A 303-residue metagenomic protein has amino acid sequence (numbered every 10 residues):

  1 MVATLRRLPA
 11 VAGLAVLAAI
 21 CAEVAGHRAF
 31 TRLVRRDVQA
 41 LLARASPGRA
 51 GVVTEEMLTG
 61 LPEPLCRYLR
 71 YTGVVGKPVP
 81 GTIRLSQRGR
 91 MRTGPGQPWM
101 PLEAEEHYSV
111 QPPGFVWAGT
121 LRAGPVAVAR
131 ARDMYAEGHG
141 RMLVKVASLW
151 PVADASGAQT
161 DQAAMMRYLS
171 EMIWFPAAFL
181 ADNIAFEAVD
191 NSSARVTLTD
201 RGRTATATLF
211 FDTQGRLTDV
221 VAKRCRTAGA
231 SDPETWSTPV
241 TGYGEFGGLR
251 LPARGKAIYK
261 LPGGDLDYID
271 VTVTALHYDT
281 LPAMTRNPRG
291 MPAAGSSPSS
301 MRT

Functional and structural regions predicted by a protein language model:
M1-A40, Q159, R216, P288-T303: Short amphipathic, positively biased membrane-proximal segments that drive organelle/inner-membrane targeting
V16-E55, R141-G157: N-terminal trafficking/processing presequences and adjacent post-cleavage segments of proteins routed to secretion
V34-R84: N-terminal leader/targeting segments and the immediate start of mature chains
C66-S148: N-terminal mature ectodomain segment of secretory-pathway/periplasmic proteins
V79-S86, V110-A118, A188-T197, T218-D219 (+1 more regions): Short, hydrophobic/aromatic-rich segments at coil-to-beta transitions
T120-V126, K145-P151, A222-T227, A257-P262: Short, solvent-exposed aromatic-acidic interface loops
M142-D200, A230-S231, R289, R302: Flexible, processing/modification-adjacent segments and terminal tails in exported/periplasmic/extracellular proteins
R195-P282: Gly/Pro-enriched, hydrophobic low-complexity segments that function as extracytoplasmic propeptides/linkers
